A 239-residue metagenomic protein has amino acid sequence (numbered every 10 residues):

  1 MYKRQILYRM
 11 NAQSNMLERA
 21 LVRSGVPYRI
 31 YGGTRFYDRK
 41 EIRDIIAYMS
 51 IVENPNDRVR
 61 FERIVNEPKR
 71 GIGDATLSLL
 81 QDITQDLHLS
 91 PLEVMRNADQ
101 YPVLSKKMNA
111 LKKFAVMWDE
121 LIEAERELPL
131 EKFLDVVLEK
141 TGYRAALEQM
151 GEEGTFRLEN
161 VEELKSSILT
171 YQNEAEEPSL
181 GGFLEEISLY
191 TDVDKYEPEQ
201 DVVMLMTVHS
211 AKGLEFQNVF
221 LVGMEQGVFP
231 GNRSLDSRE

Functional and structural regions predicted by a protein language model:
Y2, L235-E239: Short, intrinsically disordered, charge-balanced linker/junction segments flanking boundaries in proteins
K3, S24, P55-M204: Accessory helical subdomains and C-terminal extensions of nucleic-acid helicases that mediate DNA/RNA engagement
K3-E62, Q149-L158, P178, L214-F216: Conserved motor-region signature of P-loop NTPase helicases/translocases
M10-A12, I64-P68, G182-L235: Conserved helicase core region in the C-terminal RecA-like lobe
L17, A75, L89-E93, L214-Q217 (+1 more regions): Extended hydrophobic-aromatic, low-complexity segments
A20, Y48, I83, N232-L235: Residue-level signal for well-ordered alpha-helical positions
Y28-I30, A145-E148, V228-N232: Short small-residue beta-strand/loop micro-motif enriched in glycine and branched aliphatics
R43, E162, V222-G223: Feature representing long, continuous alpha-helical segments
